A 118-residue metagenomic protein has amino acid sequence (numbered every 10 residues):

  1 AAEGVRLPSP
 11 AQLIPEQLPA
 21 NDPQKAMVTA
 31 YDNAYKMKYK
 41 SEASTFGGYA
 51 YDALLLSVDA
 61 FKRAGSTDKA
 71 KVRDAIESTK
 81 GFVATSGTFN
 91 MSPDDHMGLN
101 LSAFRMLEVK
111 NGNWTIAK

Functional and structural regions predicted by a protein language model:
A1-K118: Extracytosolic ligand-binding ectodomains
